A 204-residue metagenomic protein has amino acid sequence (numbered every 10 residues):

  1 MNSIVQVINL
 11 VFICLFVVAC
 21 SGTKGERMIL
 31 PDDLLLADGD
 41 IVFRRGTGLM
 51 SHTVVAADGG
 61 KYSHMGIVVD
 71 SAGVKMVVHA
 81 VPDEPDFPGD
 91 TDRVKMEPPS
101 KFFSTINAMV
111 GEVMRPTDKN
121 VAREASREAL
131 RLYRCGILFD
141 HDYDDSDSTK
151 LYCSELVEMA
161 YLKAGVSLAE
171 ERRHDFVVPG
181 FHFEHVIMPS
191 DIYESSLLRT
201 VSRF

Functional and structural regions predicted by a protein language model:
M1-I8: Bacterial N-terminal signal peptides that target proteins for export
V17-A19: C-terminal motif of bacterial Sec signal peptides marking the signal peptidase cleavage site
S21-L34: Bacterial Sec signal peptide processing site at the extreme N-terminus
G22, H141-F204: Activation targets extended, charge/polar-rich intrinsically disordered C-terminal tails
D38-V42: Loop/turn positions that initiate beta-strands
R44-E112, L138-L151: Glycine-rich catalytic cores of cysteine/serine-nucleophile enzymes that process amide/ester linkages in cell-envelope
M50-S51, A108-R172: Active-site nucleophile-His-acid catalytic modules used for acyl/amide transfer and hydrolysis across diverse enzymes
